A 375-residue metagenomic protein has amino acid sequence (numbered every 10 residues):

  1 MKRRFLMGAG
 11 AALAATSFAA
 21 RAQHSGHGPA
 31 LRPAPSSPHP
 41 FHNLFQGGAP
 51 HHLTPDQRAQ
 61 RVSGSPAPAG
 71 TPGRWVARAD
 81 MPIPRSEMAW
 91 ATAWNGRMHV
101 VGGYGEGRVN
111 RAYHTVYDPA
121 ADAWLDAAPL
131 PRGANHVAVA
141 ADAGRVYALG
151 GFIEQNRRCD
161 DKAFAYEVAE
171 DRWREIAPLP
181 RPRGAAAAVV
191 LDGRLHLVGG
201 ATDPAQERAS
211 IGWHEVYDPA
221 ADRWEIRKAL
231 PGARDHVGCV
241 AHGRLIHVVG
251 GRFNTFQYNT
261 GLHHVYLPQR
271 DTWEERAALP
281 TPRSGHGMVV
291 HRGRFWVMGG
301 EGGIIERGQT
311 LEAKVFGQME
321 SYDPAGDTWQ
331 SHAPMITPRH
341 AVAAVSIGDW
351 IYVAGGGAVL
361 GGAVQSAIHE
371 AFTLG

Functional and structural regions predicted by a protein language model:
F5-Q23: N-terminal export signals
Q23-G375: Kelch-like beta-propeller repeat domains
